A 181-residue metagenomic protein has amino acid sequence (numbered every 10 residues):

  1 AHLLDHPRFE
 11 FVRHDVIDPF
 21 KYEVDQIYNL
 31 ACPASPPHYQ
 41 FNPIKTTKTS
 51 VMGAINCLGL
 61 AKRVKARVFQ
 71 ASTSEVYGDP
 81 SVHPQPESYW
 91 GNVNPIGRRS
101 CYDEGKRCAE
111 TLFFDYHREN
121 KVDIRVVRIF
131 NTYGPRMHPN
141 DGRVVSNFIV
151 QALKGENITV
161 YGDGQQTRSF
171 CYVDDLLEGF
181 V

Functional and structural regions predicted by a protein language model:
A1-T132, A152, G162, V173-F180: N-terminal Rossmann-like NAD(P)+-binding domain of SDR-like oxidoreductases, especially those catalyzing
A54, V145-S146: Amphipathic alpha-helical segments in well-structured domains
G59, P84, N140, F148 (+1 more regions): Residues at secondary-structure transition points
P135-G142, G164-E178: Substrate-binding strand-loop-helix patch in Rossmann-like NAD(P)-dependent oxidoreductase/epimerase domains
N147-L153: Activation segment of eukaryotic-like protein kinases
T159: Nucleotide-binding/hydrolysis machinery
